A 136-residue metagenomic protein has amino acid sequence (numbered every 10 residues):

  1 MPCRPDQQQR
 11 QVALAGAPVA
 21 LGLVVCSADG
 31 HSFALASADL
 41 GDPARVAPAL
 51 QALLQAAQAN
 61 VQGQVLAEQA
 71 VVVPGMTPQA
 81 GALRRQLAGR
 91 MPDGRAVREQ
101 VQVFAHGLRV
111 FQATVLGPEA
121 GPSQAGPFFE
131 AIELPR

Functional and structural regions predicted by a protein language model:
M1-V46: Secretory pathway targeting signatures of secreted, lumenal, and periplasmic proteins
P2-Q7, A49-Q64, G107-R136: Surface-exposed amphipathic alpha-helical segments
R4-L23, Q55-A105: Signature of long, low-cysteine stretches enriched in small and polar/charged residues
A28-G30, P92-G94, L108: Glycine-centered tight beta-turn/hairpin loop motif at sheet-sheet or coil-to-beta transitions
S32-E68: Mid-chain, structured segments of secreted extracytoplasmic proteins
L35-A36, A70, A131-L134: A general structural signal for short secondary-structure boundary/capping elements
A36-A38, L87, T114-V115: Recurrent small/Gly-Pro-centered beta-turn motifs in extracellular repeat architectures
L40-P43, P92, P118-G121: Solvent-exposed loop/turn segments at secondary-structure junctions within structured extracellular/periplasmic domains
